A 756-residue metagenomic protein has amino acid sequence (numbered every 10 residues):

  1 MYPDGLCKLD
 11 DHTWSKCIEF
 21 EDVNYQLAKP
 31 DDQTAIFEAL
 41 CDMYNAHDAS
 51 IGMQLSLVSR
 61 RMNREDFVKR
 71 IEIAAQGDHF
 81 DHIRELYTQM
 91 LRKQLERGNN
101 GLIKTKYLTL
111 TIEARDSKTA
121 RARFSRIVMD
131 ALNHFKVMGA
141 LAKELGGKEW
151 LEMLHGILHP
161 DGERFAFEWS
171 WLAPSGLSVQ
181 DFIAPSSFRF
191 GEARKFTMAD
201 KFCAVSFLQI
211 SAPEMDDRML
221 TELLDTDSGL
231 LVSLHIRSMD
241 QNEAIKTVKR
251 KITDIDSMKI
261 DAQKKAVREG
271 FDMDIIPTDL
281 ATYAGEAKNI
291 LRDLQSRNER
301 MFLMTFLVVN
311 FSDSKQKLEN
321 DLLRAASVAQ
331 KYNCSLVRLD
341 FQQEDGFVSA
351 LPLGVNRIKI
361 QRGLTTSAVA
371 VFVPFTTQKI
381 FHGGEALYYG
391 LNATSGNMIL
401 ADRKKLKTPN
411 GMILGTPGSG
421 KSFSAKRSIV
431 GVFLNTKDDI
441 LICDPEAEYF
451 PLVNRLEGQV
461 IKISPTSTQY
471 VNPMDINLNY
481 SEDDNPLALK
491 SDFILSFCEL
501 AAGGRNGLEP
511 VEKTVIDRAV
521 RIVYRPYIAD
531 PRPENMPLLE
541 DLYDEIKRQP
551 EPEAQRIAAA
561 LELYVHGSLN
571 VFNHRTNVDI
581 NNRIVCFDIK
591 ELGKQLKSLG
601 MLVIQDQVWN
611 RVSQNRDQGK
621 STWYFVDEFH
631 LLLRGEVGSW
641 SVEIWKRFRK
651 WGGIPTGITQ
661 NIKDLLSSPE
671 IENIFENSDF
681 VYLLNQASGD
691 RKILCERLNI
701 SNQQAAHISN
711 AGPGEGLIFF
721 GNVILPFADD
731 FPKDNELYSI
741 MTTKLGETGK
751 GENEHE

Functional and structural regions predicted by a protein language model:
M1-T377: Extended, folded cores of ATP/NTP-driven motor/assembly subunits in large transport and secretion machines
V23, P30-A49, R60, L224 (+10 more regions): P-loop NTPase motor domains
I413: Hydrophobic anchor at the beta1->P-loop junction of P-loop NTPases
K421: Conserved lysine of the Walker
S424: Hydrophobic positions on the alpha1 helix immediately C-terminal to the Walker A/P-loop
G431-L441: Post-Walker A helix-loop "phosphate-sensing" segment adjacent to the P-loop in P-loop NTPases
E457-I461, E670-L683: A short helix-turn-beta junction within AAA+ P-loop NTPase domains corresponding to the substrate/partner-engaging
L698-E754: Conserved P-loop NTPase
